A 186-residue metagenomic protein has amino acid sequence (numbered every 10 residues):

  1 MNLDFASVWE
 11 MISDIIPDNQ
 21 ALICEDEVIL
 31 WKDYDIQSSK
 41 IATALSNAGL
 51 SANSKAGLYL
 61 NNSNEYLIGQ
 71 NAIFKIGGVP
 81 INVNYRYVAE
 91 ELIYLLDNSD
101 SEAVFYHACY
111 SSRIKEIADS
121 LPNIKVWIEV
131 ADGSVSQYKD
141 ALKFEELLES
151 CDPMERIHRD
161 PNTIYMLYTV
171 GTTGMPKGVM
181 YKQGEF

Functional and structural regions predicted by a protein language model:
N2, D18-S63, L67-N71, V88-I93: Conserved AMP-binding/adenylate-forming core of the ANL superfamily
M11-P17: Flexible acidic/glycine-rich loop/turn elements at helix↔coil and beta-strand↔loop transitions within catalytic cores
D35-K40, V179-F186: Conserved structural elements of the adenylate-forming
S39-T43, D100, C109, G174: Solvent-exposed alpha-helix faces
N47-A48, I68, K75-E146: Structural core segment of the AMP-binding/adenylate-forming
A56, I73, V104, T169-T172: Conserved S/T- and glycine-rich ATP-binding loop of Class I adenylate-forming
S150-Y168, G174-M175: Conserved pre-ATP/AMP-binding loop-to-beta segment of ANL
